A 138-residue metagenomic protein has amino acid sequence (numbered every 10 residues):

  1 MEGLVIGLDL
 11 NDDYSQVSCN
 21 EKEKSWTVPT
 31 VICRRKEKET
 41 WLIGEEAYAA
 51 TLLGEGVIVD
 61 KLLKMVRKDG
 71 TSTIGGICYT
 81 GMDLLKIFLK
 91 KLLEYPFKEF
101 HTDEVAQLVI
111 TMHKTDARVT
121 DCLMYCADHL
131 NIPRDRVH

Functional and structural regions predicted by a protein language model:
M1-V31, K36-T40, E45-H138: N-terminal phosphate-binding loop and flanking beta/alpha elements of the actin-like ATPase fold
